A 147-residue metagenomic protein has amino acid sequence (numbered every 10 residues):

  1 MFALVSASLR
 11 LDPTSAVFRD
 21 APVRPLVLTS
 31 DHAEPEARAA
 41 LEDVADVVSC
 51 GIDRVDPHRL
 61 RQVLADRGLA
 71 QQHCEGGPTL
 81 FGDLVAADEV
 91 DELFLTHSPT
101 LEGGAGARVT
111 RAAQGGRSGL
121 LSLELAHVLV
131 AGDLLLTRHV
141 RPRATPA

Functional and structural regions predicted by a protein language model:
M1-A147: Enzymes that bind and transform nitrogen-containing heteroaromatic metabolites
